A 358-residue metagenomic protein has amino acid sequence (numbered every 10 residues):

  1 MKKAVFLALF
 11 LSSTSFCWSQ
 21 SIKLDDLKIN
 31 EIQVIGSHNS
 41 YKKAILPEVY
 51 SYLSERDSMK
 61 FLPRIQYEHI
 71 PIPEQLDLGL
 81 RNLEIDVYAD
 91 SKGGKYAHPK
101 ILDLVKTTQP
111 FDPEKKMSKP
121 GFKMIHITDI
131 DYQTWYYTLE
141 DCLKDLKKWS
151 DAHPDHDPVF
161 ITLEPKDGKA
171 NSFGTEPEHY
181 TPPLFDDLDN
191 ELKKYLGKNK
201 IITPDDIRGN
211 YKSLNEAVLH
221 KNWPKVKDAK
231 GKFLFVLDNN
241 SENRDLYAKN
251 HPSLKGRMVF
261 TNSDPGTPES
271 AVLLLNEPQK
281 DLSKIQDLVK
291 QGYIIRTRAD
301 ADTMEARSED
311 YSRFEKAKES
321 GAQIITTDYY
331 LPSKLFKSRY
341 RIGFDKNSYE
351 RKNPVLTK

Functional and structural regions predicted by a protein language model:
M1-S21: Bacterial Sec-dependent N-terminal signal peptides
Q20-I85, A89-K358: Catalytic cores of phosphodiester-bond hydrolases, prominently lipid phosphodiesterases
